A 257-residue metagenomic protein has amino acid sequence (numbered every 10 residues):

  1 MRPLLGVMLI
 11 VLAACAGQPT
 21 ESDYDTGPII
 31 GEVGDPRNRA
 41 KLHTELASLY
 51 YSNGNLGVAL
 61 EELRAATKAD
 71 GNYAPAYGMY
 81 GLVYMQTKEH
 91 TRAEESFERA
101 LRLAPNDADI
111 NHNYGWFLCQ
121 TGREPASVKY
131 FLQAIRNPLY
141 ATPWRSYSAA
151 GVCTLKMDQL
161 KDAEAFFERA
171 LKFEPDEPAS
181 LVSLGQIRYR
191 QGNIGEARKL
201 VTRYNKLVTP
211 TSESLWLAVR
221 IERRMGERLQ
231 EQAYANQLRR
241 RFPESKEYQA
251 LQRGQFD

Functional and structural regions predicted by a protein language model:
A14-G34: Bacterial Sec signal peptide processing site at the extreme N-terminus
D35, A69, L103-A104, N137-L139 (+3 more regions): Structural marker of alpha-solenoid helical repeat scaffolds
R39, Y73, D107, A141-P143 (+3 more regions): Residue-level recognition of tetratricopeptide repeat
E45, G78-M79, N113, Y147-A149 (+2 more regions): Canonical tetratricopeptide repeat
A76, I110, W144-S146, S180 (+2 more regions): TPR alpha-solenoid repeat register
